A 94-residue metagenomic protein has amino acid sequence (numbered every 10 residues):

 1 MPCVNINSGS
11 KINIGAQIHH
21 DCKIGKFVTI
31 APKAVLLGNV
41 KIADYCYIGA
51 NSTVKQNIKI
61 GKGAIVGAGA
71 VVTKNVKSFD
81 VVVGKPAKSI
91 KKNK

Functional and structural regions predicted by a protein language model:
M1-V83, A87-S89: Structural signal for interior beta-strand "rungs" in well-ordered beta-sheet cores of soluble enzyme domains
K91-K94: Generic C-terminal helix-cap and adjacent flexible tail
